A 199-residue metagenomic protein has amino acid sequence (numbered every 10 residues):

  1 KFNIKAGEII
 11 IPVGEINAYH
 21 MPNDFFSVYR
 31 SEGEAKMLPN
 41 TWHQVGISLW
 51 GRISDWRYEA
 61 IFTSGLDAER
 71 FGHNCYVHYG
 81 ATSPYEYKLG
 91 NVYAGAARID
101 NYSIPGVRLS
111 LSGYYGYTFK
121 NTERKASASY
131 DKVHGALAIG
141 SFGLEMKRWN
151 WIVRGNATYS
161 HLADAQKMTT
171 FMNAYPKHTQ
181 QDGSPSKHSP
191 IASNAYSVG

Functional and structural regions predicted by a protein language model:
K1-A68, N91-G95, D100-V107, S193 (+1 more regions): Outer membrane beta-barrel
I16-H20, R70-N74, N121-K125, K167-T169: Outer-membrane beta-barrel and related beta-rich outer-membrane complex signature in Gram-negative bacteria
N23-S31, V77-G80, A126, M172: Short glycine/proline- and charge-enriched loop/turn segments that cap or connect secondary-structure elements
E34-A35, T82-E86, S186-S189: Active-site rim elements
K36-N40, Y87-L89, K132-H134, G143: Short Gly/Pro-enriched turn/cap motifs at secondary-structure boundaries
A60-F62, G72, S112-G116: Short glycine/proline- and aromatic-enriched beta-strand/turn motifs that initiate or cap beta-hairpins
F71, H78, S83-Y85: Flexible extramembrane loops and terminal tails that flank transmembrane helices in small membrane-associated subunits
Y102-G199: Detector for outer-membrane/organellar transmembrane beta-barrel domains, recognizing the amphipathic beta-strand
